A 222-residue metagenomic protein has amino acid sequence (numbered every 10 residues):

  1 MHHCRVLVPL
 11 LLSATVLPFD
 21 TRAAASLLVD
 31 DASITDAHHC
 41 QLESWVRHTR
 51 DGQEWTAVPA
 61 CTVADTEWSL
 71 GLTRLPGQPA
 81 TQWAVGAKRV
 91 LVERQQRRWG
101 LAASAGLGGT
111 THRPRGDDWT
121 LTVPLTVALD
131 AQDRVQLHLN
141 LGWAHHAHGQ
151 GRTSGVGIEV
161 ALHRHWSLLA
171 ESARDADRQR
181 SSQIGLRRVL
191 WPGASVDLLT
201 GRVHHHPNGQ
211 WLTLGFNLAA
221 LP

Functional and structural regions predicted by a protein language model:
M1-L28, P222: Cleavable N-terminal export/targeting peptides
R22-P222: Transmembrane beta-barrel domains of Gram-negative outer membranes and organellar outer membranes
